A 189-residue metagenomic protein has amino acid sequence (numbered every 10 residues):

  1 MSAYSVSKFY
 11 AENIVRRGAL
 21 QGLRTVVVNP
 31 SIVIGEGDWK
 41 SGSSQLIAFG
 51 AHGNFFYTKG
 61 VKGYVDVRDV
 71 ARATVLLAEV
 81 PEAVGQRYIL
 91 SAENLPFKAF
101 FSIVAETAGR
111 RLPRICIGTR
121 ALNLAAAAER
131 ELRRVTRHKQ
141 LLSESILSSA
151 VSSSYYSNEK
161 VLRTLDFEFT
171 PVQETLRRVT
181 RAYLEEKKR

Functional and structural regions predicted by a protein language model:
M1-V27: Active-site Tyr-X1-5-Lys
Y10, S41-G42, T58-E79, G85-Q86: Substrate-positioning beta->alpha
I14-R17, F49, L76: Alpha-helical scaffold segments in soluble metabolic enzymes
A19-V27, S31-Y64: NAD(P)-dependent short-chain dehydrogenase/reductase
V26, G63, E93, I115 (+1 more regions): Residues that recognize and position ribonucleotide moieties
F55-V65, E129-S152: Low-complexity, charge- and small-residue-enriched intrinsically disordered regions
V65-R68, L95, T170: Residue-level signal for the nucleotide or nucleotide-sugar donor/cofactor binding architecture
L76-L141, N158, R163, V172 (+1 more regions): Mid/C-terminal beta-alpha module of Rossmann-like enzyme folds, strongest in SDR-family dehydrogenases/epimerases
